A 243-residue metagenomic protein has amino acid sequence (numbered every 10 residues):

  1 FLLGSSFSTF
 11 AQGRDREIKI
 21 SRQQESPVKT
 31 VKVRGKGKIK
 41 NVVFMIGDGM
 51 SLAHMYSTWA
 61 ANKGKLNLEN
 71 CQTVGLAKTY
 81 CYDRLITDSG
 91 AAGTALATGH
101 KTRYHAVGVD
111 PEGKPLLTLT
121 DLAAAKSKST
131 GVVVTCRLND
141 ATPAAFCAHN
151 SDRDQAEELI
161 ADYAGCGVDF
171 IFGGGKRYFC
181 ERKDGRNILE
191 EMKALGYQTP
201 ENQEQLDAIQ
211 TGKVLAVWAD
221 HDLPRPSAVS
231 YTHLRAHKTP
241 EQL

Functional and structural regions predicted by a protein language model:
F1-S5: Bacterial N-terminal signal peptides
F7-F10: Sec/Tat signal peptide C-region and signal peptidase I cleavage site
Q12-R182, R186-L206, G212-K213: N-terminal catalytic scaffold of extracellular/periplasmic and nuclease hydrolases that process anionic headgroups
L96-T102, A216-V229: Gly-rich Lys/Arg/Thr-decorated short loops/hinges at beta-loop-alpha junctions or inter-strand turns that position
D140-H149, H221-Y231: Acidic/glycine-enriched edge-of-secondary-structure segments
T232-T239: Conserved small/polar residues in nucleotide/adenosyl-binding loops
